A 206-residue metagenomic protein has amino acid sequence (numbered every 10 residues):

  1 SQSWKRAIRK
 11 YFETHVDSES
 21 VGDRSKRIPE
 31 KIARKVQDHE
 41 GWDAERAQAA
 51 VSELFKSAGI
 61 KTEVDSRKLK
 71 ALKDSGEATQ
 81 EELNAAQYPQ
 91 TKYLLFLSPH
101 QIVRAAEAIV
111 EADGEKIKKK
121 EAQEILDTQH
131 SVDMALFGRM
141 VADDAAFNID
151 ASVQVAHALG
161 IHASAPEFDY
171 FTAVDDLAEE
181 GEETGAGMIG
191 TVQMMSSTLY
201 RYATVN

Functional and structural regions predicted by a protein language model:
Q2-E19: N-terminal ordered "arm"
D17-N206: RAMP-family (Cas7-like) RNA-binding scaffold and associated basic/acidic loop-rich RNA-contact surfaces
